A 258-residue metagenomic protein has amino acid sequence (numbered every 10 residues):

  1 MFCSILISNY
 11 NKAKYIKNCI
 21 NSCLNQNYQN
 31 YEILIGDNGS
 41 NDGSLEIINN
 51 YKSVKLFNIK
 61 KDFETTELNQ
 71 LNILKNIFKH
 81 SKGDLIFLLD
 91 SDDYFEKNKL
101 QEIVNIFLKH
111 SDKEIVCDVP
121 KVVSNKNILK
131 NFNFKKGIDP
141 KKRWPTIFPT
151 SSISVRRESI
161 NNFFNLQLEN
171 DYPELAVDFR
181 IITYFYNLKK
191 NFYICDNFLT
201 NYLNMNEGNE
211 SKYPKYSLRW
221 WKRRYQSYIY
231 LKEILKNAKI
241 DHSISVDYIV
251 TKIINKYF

Functional and structural regions predicted by a protein language model:
K12-N25: Short, well-formed alpha-helical segments that are part of the catalytic scaffolds of diverse glycosyltransferases
K17, D42-N50, Y94, N98: Acidic helix N-cap motif at the loop->helix transition within catalytic regions of sugar-transfer enzymes
D37-E46, K61, D90: A conserved acidic beta->alpha catalytic loop
K61-S81: Glycine-rich, basic loop-to-helix element that forms the pyrophosphate-binding segment of sugar-nucleotide handling
I86: Short aromatic/hydrophobic "clamp" motif used to bind/position activated sugar donors
K99-K130: Conserved donor NDP-sugar-binding/catalytic core segment of glycosyltransferases
G137-Y216: Conserved nucleotide-sugar donor-binding catalytic segment
T200-N206, K212-I240: Catalytic core of nucleotide-sugar-dependent glycosyltransferases
